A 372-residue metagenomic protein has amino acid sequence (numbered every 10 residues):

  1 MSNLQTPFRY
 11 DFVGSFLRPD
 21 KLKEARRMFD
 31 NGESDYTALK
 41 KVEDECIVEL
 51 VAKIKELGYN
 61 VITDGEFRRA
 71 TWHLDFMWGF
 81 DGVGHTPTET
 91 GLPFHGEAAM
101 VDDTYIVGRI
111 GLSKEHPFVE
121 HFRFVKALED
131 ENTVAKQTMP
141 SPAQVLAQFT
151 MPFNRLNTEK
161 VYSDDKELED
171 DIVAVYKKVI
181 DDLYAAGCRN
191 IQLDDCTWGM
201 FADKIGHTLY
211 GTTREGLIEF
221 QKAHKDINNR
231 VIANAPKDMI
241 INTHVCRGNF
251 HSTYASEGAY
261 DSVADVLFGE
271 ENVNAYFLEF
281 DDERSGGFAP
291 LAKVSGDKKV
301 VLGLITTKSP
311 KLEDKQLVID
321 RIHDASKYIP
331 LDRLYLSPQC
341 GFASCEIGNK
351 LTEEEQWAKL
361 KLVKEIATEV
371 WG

Functional and structural regions predicted by a protein language model:
M1-G372: Domain-level signal for soluble alpha/beta catalytic cores
